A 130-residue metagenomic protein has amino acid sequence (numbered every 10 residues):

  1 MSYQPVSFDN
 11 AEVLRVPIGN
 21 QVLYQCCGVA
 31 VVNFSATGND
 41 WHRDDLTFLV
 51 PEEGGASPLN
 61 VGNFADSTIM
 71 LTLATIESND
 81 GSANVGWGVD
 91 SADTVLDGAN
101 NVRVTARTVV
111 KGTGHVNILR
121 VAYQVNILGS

Functional and structural regions predicted by a protein language model:
M1-G62, R107, K111-S130: Extracellular receptor-binding modules and their adjoining Ser/Thr/Gly/Asp/Asn-rich linkers
D9, D40, D44-D45, D66 (+3 more regions): Acidic-enriched, low-complexity/disordered segments with a strong bias for Aspartate over Glutamate
Q25-V29, S67-I69, W87-V89: Generic preference for hydrophobic/aromatic residues in regular secondary structure cores
L59-A65, V95-V102, G129-S130: A short, structured loop/turn motif at beta-sheet edges
G62-I76: Short, hydrophobic/proline-enriched secondary-structure or compact coil segments at domain edges
T72-N79, L128-S130: Short, flexible beta-strand-to-coil junctions
T75-T113: Acidic, glycine-rich flexible loop segments
